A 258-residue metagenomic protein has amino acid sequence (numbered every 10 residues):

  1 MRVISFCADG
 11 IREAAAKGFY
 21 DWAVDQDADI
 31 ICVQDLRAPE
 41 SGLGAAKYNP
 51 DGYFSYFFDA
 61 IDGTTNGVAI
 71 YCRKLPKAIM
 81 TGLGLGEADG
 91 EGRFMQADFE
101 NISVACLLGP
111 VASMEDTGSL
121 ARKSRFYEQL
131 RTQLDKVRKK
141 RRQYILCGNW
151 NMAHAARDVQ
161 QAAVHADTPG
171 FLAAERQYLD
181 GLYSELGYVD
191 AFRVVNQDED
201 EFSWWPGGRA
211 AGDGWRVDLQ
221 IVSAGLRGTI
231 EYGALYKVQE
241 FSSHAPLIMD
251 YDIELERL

Functional and structural regions predicted by a protein language model:
M1-D9, N101-D116, C147: Active-site-proximal beta-strand elements of phosphoester/diester hydrolases
M1-Y48, A60, T65-N66, E256-L258: N-terminal, active-site-proximal structural segment of metallo-dependent hydrolase catalytic domains
F6-C7, A23-S41, V104, Q133-A156 (+4 more regions): Active-site beta-strand/loop signature of hydrolases that rely on acidic residues for catalysis
I30, D51-F54, F126-G212: Metal-dependent phosphoesterases centered on the DNase I-like endonuclease/exonuclease/phosphatase
L36-P39, L43-M114: Structured beta-strand-rich core segments of catalytic domains in phosphoester-bond hydrolases
G63-A78, G208-G228: Conserved beta strand-loop-helix elements of the APE1-like EEP
G84-L85, P110-Y127, V164-D167: Surface-exposed cleft-lining segments at the edges of enzyme active sites
A234-L258: Surface polyanion/phosphate-binding segment centered on an Asp-His-Pro turn
